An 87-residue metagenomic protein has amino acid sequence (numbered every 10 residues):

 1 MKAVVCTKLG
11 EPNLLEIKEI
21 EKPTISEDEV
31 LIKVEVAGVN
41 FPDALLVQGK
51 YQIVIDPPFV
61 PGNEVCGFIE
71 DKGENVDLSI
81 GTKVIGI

Functional and structural regions predicted by a protein language model:
M1-K2: Extreme N-terminal starter segment of soluble prokaryotic enzymes
V5, E16, N40: Conserved Rossmann-like nucleotide-binding pocket used by diverse enzymes that bind dinucleotide cofactors
V5-K8, Q48, I69: Residue-level signal for short segments within beta-strands and strand-turn junctions of well-structured beta-sheet
K8-E11, A37-V39: Short polar catalytic/cofactor-binding loops
P12-E21, K50: Short glycine/threonine/proline-enriched tight-turn/helix- or strand-capping micro-motif at secondary-structure
P23-G38, K50-I87: Glycine-rich beta-strand-centered segment in the early N-terminal region that forms part of a ligand/cofactor-binding
P42-Q48: Cytochrome P450 core scaffold surrounding the K-helix E-X-X-R motif and the conserved "meander" helix-loop region
